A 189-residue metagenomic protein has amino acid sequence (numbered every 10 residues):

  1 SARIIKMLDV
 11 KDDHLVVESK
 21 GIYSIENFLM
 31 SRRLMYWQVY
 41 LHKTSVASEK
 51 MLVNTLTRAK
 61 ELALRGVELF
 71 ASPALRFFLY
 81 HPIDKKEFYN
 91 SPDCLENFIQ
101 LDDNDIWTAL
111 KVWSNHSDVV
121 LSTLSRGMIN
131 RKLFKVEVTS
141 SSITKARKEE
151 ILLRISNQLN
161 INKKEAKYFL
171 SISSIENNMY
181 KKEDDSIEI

Functional and structural regions predicted by a protein language model:
S1-I189: Histidine-centered, transition-metal-coordinating active-site segments
